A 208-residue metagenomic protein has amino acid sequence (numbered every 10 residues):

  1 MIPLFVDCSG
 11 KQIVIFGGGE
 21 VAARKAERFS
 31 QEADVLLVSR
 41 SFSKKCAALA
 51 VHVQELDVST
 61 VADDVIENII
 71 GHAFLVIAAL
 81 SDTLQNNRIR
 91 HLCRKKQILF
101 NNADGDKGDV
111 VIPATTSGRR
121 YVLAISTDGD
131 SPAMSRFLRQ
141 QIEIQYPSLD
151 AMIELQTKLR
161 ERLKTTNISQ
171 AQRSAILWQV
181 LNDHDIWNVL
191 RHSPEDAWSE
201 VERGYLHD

Functional and structural regions predicted by a protein language model:
M1-A48: Hydrophobic, well-ordered beta-alpha structural blocks that scaffold small-molecule cofactor pockets
A22-K25, Q85-N86, M134: Short glycine/serine/threonine-rich phosphate/pyrophosphate-binding segments that cradle anionic phosphate groups
D34-L36, A73-T83, Y121-G129, I142-E143: Short beta-strand and adjoining strand-loop segment in the mid-core of the Rossmann-like NAD(P)-dependent dehydrogenase
V35, V53, L99-F100: Hydrophobic beta-strand scaffold residues
T60-H72: Short amphipathic alpha-helix with an adjacent loop that forms part of the alpha/beta core around
T83-D130: Rossmann-fold NAD(P)-binding glycine/threonine-rich loop
G129-D208: An accessory alpha-helical subdomain
